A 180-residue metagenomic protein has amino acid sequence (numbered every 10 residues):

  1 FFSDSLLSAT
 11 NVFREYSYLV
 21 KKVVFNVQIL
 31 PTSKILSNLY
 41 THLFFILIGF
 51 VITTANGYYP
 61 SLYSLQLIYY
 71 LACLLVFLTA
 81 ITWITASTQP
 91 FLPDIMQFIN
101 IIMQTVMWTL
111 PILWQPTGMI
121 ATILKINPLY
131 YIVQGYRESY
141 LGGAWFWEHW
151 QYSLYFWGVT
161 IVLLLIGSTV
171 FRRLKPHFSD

Functional and structural regions predicted by a protein language model:
F1-V27, P31-L39: Transmembrane helix boundary and interhelical loop/hinge segments in multi-pass membrane proteins
S3, I52, N56-P60, P93 (+2 more regions): Short helix-capping/hinge motifs at transmembrane helix termini and TM-loop junctions
S3, L7, T41-G49, Q104: Alpha-helical transmembrane segments and their lipid-water interface positions in multi-pass membrane proteins
D4-L6, L75-T85, L110-W114: Juxtamembrane membrane-interface segments at transmembrane alpha-helix termini
V27, T32-Q97, H149-F171: Alpha-helical transmembrane segments and their short interhelical loops
L92-I112: Pore- or pathway-lining transmembrane helices of multi-pass membrane proteins that form conduits for solutes/ions
T105-S153: Short hydrophobic, aromatic-rich alpha-helical segments embedded in or entering the lipid bilayer of multi-pass
R172-D180: Short cytosolic juxtamembrane segments of multi-pass membrane proteins
